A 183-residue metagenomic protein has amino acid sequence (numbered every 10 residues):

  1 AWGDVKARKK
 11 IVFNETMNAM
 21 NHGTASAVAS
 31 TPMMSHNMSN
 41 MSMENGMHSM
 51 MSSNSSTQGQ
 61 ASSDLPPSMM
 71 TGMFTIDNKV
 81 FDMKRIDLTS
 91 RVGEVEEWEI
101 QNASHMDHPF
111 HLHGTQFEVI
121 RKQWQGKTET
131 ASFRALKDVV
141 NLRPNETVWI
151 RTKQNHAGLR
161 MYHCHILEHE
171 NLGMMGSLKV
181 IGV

Functional and structural regions predicted by a protein language model:
A1-G3, M33, G173-V183: Extracytoplasmic/periplasmic copper-protein system
A1-K137, N141-W149, I166: Edge beta-strand plus adjacent loop/short-helix module at the start of the mature soluble/periplasmic domain
G93, N145, G158, G173-G176: Glycine-centered flexibility sites
S104-H108, G158, L172: Short loop/turn segments at connectors of secondary-structure elements within structured domains
I150-N155: Short, hydrophobic beta-strand segments
H156, I166, E170-N171: C-terminal functional regions that serve as terminal interaction/effector modules
